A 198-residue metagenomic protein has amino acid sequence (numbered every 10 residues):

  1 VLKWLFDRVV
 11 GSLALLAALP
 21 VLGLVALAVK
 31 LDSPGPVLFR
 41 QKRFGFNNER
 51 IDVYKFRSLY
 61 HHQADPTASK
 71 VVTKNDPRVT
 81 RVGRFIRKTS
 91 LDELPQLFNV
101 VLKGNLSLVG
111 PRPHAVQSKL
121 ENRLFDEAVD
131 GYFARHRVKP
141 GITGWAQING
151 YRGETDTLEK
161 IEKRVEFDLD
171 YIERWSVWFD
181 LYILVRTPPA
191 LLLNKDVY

Functional and structural regions predicted by a protein language model:
V1-Q63, N99-V100, R174-Y198: A hydrophobic, helix-centered structural microdomain
R8-G11, T80-R81, R164-V165: Short hydrophobic "helix-edge" motifs at membrane interfaces and signal-peptide entry regions
G35, G45-N48, A68, G83 (+6 more regions): Glycine-centered flexibility sites
F39-R78, P113-V116, T143-R164: Short, glycine-rich, amphipathic interfacial segments at transmembrane boundaries or analogous
V72-K139, I183-T187, L191: A short, structured surface patch at a secondary-structure boundary
V101, V129-Y198: C-terminal terminal-structure detector
